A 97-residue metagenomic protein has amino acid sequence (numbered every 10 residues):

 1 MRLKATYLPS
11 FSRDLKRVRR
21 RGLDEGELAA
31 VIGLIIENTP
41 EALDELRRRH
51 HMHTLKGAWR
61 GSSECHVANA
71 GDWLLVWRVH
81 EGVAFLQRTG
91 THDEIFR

Functional and structural regions predicted by a protein language model:
M1-D72, V79-F85, H92-R97: Basic, Lys/Arg-enriched alpha-helical interface segments
